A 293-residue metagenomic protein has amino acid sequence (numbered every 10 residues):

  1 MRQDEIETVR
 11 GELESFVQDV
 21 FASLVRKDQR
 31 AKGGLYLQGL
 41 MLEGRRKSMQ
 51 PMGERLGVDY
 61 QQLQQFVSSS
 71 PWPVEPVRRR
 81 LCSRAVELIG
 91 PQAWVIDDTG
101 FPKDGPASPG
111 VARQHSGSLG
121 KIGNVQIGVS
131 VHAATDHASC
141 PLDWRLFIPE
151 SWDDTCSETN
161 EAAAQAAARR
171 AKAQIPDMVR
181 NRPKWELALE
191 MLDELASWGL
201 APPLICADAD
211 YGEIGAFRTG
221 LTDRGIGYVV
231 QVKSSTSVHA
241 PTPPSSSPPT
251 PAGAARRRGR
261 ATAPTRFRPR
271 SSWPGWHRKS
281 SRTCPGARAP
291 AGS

Functional and structural regions predicted by a protein language model:
M1-V25: Basic, low-complexity segments
E14, H137-A173, D177-R180, K233 (+1 more regions): An anionic, glycine-rich sequence signature occurring as long contiguous blocks
V25-Q29, L35, G39-P106, D223 (+4 more regions): Electropositive nucleic-acid engagement tracts
S69-S151, T155-S157, E161: Active-site-proximal, Lys/Arg-enriched surface segment that forms a nucleic-acid-binding/basic interface patch
R78-R84, Q174-I175, V179-P203: Short, basic/hydrophobic alpha-helical segments
S197, F217-G227: Short, surface-exposed basic-aromatic patches at helix termini and helix-loop junctions that form
C206-I214, S234-T236: Acidic, metal-coordinating catalytic cores used for nucleic-acid/nucleotide bond scission and strand-transfer chemistry
